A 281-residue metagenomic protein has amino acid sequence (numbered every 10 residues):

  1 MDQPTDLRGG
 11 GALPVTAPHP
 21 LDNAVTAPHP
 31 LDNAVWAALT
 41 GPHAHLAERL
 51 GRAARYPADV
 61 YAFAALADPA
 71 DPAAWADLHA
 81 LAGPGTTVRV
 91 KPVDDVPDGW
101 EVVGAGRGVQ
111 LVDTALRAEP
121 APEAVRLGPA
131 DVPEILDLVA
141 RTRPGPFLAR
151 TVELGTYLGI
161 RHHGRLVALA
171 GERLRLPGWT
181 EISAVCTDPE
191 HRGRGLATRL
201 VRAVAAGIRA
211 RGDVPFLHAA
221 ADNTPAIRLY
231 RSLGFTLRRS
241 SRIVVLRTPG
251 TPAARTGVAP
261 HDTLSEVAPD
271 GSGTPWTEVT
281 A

Functional and structural regions predicted by a protein language model:
M1-V96: N-terminal charged segments
D2-D32, Q110, T114-G145, T251 (+2 more regions): Short amphipathic alpha-helix that is part of the acyltransferase structural core
A64-D68, V185-R192, A220: A short, internal acetyl-CoA/4′-phosphopantetheine-binding micro-motif in the GNAT/acyltransferase core
A73-L78, G193-I208, I227-S232: Conserved acetyl-CoA-binding loop-helix of GNAT-fold acetyltransferases
R89-D94, G207, F216-I227, I243-G250: Conserved beta-strand-loop-alpha-helix junction that forms the acyl-donor binding cleft
D95-W100, T198, A221-R239: Conserved active-site alpha-helix within GNAT-family acetyltransferase domains
E101-D113, H218, T236-G250, A281: Conserved catalytic-core motifs of GNAT/GCN5-like acyltransferases
P146-T156, I160-T187: A conserved beta-strand-loop-helix scaffold within acyl/acetyltransferase catalytic domains
